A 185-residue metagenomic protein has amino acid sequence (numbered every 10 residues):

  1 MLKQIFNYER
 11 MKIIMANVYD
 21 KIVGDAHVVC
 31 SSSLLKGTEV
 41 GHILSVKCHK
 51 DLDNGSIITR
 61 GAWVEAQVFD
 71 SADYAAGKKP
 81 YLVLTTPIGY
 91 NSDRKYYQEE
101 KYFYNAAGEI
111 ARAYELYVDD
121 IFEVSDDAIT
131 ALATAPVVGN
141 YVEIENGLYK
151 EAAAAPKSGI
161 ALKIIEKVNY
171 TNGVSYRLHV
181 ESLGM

Functional and structural regions predicted by a protein language model:
L2, N7-M185: Surface-exposed, low-hydrophobicity beta-strand/loop segments enriched in small/polar/acidic residues
